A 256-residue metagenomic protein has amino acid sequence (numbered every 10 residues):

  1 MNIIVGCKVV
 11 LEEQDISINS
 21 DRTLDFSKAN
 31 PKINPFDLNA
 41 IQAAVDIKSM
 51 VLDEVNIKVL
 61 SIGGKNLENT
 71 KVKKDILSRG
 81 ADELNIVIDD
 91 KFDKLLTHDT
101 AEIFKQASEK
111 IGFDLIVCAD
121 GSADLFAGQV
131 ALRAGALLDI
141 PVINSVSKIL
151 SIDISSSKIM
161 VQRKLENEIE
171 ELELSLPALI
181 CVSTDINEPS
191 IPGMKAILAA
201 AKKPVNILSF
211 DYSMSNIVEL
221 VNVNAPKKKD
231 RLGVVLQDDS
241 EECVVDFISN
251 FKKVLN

Functional and structural regions predicted by a protein language model:
M1-N256: N-terminal glycine-rich FAD/FM-binding segment characteristic of electron-transfer flavoproteins
